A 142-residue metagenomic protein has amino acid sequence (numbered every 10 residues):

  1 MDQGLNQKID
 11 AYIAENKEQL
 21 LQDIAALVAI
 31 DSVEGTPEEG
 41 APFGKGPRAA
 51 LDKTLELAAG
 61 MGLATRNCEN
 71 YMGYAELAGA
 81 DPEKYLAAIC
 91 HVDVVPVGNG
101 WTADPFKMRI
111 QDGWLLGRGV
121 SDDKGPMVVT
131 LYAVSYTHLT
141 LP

Functional and structural regions predicted by a protein language model:
D2-V120: Acidic/His- and Gly-rich active-site-bordering loop/insert found across diverse amide/peptide-bond hydrolases
A26, Y132-Y136: Residue-level signal for well-ordered alpha-helical scaffold segments within enzymatic catalytic domains
V120-A133: Active-site alpha-helical elements of protease catalytic centers
T137-P142: Conserved small/polar residues in nucleotide/adenosyl-binding loops
